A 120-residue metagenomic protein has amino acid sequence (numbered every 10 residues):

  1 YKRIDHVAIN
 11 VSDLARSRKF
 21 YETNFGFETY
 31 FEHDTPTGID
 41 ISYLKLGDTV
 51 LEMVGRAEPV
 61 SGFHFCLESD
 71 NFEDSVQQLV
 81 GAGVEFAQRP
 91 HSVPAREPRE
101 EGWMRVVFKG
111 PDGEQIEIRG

Functional and structural regions predicted by a protein language model:
Y1-R16, F63-L67, R119: N-terminal beta-strand motif that seeds the catalytic metal site of vicinal oxygen chelate
A8-V50, D74: Core segments of cupin and vicinal oxygen chelate
K19-F20, Q78, D112: Structural preference for long, well-ordered alpha-helical segments within the folded cores of structured domains
T29, L51-M53, F108, I118: Generic preference for hydrophobic
P36-D40, P59-S61, R99-G102: Short acidic/glycine-enriched loop/turn segments that link adjacent beta-strands
I41-Y43, V50, C66, R105-V107 (+1 more regions): Short hydrophobic/aromatic beta-strand element in the GNAT-like acyltransferase core that lines or flanks the acyl-donor
E68, F72-V84: Mid-chain, well-packed structural core segment of small domains
A82-G120: Vicinal oxygen chelate
